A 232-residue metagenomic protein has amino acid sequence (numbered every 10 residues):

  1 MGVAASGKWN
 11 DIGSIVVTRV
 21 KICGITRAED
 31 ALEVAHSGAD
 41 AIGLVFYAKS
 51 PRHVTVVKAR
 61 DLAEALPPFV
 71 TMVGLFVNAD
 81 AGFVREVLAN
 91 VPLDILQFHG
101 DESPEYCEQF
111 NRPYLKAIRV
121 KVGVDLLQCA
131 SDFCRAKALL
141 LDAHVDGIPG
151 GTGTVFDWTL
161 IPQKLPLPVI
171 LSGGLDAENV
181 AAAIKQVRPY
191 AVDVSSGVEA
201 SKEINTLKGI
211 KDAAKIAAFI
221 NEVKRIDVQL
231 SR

Functional and structural regions predicted by a protein language model:
G2-R232: Conserved N-terminal beta1-alpha1 strand-loop-helix module at the mouth
